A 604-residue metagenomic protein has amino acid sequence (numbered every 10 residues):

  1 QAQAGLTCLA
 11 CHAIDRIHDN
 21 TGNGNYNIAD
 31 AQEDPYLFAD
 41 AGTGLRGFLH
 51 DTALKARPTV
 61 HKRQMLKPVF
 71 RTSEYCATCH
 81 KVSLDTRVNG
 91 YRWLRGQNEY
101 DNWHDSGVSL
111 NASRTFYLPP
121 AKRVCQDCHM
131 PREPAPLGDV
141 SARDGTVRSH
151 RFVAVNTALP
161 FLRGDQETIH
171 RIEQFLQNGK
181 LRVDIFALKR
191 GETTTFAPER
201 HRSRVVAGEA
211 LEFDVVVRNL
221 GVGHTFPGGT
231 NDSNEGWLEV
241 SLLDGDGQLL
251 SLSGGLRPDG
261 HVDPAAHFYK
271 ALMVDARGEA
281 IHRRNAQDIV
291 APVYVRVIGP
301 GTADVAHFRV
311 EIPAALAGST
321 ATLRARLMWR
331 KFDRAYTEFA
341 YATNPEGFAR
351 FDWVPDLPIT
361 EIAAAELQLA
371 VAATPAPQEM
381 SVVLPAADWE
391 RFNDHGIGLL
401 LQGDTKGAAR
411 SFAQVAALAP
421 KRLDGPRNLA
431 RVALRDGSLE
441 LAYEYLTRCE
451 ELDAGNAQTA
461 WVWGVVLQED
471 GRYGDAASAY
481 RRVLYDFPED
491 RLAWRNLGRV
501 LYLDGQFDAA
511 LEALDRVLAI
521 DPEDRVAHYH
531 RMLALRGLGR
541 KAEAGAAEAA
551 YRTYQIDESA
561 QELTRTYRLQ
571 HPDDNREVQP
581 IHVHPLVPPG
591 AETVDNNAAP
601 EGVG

Functional and structural regions predicted by a protein language model:
Q1-P300, H307-L316, L323-A387: Primarily the internal scaffold of c-type cytochrome electron-transfer domains, especially repeated/multiheme c-type
L401-Q414, D424, R435-R448, G455-A460 (+4 more regions): Structural signature of tandem alpha-helical TPR/SEL1-like repeats, specifically the intra-repeat loop/turn
L418, E451-L452, D486-F487, I520 (+1 more regions): Structural marker of alpha-solenoid helical repeat scaffolds
A519, R525-A560: TPR/TPR-like (Sel1-like) alpha-helical repeat modules
G545-G604: Terminal, low-structured helical/coil segments at or just beyond the last alpha-helical repeat
